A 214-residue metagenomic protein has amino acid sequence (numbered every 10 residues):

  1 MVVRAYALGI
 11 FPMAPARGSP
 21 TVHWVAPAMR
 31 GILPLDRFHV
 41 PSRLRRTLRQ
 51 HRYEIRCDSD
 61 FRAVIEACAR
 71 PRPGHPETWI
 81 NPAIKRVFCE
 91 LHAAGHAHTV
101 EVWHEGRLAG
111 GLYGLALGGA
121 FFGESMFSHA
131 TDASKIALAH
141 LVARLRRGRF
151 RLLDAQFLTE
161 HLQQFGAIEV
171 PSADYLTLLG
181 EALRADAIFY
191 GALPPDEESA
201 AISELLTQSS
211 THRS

Functional and structural regions predicted by a protein language model:
M1-S214: N-acyltransferase acceptor-side catalytic subdomain
